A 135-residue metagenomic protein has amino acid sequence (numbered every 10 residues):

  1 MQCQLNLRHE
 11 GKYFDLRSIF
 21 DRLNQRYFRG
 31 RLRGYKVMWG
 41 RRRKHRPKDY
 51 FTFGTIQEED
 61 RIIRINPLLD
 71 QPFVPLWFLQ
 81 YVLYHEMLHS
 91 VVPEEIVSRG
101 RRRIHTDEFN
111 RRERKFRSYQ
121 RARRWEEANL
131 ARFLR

Functional and structural regions predicted by a protein language model:
M1-Y81, S90-R135: Active-site-proximal or metal-binding-adjacent scaffold patches in catalytic folds
